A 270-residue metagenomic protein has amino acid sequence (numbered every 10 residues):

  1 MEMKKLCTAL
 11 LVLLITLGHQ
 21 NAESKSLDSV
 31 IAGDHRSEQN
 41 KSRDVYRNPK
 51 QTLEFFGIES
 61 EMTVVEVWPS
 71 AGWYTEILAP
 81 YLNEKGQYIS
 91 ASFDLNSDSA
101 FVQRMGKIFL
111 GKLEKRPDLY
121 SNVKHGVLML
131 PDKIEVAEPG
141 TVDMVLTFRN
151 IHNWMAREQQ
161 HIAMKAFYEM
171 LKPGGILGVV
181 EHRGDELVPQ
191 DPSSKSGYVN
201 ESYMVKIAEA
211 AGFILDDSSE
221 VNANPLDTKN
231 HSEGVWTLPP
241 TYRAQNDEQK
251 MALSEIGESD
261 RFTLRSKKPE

Functional and structural regions predicted by a protein language model:
S26-S60: Class I SAM-dependent methyltransferase Rossmann-like catalytic core, especially the SAM/SAH-binding loop
S60-S70: Conserved class I S-adenosyl-L-methionine
A79-P80, Q160-P173: A short glycine-rich, Lys/Arg-flanked "PGG" loop and its adjoining helix->strand segment in the class I
I89-A91, G174-H182: Conserved beta-strand signature within the Rossmann-like core of class I S-adenosyl-L-methionine
V102-K133: S-adenosyl-L-methionine
P131, N153-A166: A short, conserved alpha-helix within the catalytic core of class I
I134-V145: A short acidic, Gly/Pro-enriched loop at the edge of an enzyme's catalytic core that lines a small-molecule cofactor
A211, Q249-E270: C-terminal lobe and adjacent flexible extensions of AdoMet/dcAdoMet transferase-like proteins
